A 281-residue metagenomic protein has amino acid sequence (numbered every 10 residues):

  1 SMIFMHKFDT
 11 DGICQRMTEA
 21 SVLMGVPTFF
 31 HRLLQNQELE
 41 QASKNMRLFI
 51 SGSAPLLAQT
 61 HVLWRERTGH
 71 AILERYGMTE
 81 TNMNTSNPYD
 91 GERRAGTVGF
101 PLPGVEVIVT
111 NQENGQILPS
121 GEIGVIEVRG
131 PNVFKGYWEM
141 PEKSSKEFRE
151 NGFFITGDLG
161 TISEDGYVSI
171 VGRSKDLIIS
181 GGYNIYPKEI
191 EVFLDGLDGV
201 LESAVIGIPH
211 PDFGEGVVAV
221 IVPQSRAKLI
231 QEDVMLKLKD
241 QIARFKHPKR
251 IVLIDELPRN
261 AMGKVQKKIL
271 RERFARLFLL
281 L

Functional and structural regions predicted by a protein language model:
S1-V22, N36: Conserved AMP-binding/adenylation subdomain of ANL enzymes
M17-G25, L34-R94, E106: Gly/Ser/Thr-rich phosphate-binding loop
V26, G130, K135-G136, K143 (+3 more regions): AMP-binding/adenylate-forming catalytic core of the ANL superfamily
S53, G77, G99, D158 (+1 more regions): Active-site glycine-centered loops adjacent to acidic/histidine catalytic or metal-binding residues that shape
L73-E80, G99-P101, I206-P209, V252: Beta-strand->loop->alpha-helix junctions that form or flank phosphate-binding loops in nucleotide-handling enzymes
F100-G104, Q116-E147, Y183-I185: Conserved ATP/PPi-binding loop(s) of AMP-dependent carboxylate-activating enzymes
I108-E127, K146, E164-D165, A227-Q231 (+1 more regions): Conserved beta-loop-beta connector loops within the AMP-binding
E272-L281: Acidic/polar alpha-helix N-cap and adjacent early helical turns within long charge-rich amphipathic helices/linkers
